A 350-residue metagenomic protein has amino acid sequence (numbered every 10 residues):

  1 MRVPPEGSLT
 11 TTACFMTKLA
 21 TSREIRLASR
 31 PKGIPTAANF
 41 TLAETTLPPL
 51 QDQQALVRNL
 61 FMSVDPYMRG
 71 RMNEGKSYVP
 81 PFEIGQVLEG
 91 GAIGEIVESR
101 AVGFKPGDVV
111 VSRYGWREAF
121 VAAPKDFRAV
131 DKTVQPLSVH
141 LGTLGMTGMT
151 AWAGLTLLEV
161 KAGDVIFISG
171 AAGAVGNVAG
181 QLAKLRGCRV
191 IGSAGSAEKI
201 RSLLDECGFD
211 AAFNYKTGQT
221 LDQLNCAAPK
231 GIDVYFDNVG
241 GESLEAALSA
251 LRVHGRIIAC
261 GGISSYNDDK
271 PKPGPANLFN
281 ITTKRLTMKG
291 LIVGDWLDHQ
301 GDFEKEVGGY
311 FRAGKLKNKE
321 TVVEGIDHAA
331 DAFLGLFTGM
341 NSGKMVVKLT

Functional and structural regions predicted by a protein language model:
T17, S29-L60: A short N-terminal beta-strand-loop micro-motif at the entrance of redox/enzyme domains
T17-A20, G294-T350: C-terminal hydrophobic helical "lid"/dimerization subdomain of Rossmann-like NAD(P)H-dependent oxidoreductases
L47-V64, M72-W116: Glycine-rich beta-strand-centered segment in the early N-terminal region that forms part of a ligand/cofactor-binding
L88-E95, V102-G170, K315: NAD(P)H dinucleotide-binding glycine-rich loop of Rossmann-like/cofactor-binding domains, especially the beta1-alpha1
R117-E118, G195-L203, T220, P273-L278: Short, glycine/polar-rich helix-capping loops at beta-to-alpha or helix-loop-helix junctions that flank or form
L141-G218: Mid-domain Rossmann-like dinucleotide-binding core that forms the NAD(H)/NADP(H) cofactor-binding site
T220-P229: Short amphipathic alpha-helix with an adjacent loop that forms part of the alpha/beta core around
E242-K315, T350: Glycine-rich phosphate-binding loop and adjacent beta-alpha segment of Rossmann(oid) nucleotide-cofactor-binding
